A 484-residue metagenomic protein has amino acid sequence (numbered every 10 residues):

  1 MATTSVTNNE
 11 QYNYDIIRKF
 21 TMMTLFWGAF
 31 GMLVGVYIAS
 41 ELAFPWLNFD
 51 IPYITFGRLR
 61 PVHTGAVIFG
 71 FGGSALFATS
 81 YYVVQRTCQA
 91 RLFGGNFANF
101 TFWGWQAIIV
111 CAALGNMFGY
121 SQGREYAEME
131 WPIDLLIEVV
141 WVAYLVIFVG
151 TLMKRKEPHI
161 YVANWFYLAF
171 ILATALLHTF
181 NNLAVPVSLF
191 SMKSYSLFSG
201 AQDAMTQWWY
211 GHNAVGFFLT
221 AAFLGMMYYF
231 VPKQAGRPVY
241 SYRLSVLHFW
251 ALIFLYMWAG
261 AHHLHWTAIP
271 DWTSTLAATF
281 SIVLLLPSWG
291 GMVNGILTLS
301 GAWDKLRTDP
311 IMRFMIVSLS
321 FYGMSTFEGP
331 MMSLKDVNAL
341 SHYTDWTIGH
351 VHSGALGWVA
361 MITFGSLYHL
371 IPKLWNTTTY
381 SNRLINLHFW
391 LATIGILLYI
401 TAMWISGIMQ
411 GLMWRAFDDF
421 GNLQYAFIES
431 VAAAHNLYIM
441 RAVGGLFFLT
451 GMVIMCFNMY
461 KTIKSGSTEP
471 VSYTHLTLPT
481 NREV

Functional and structural regions predicted by a protein language model:
V6-K19: Cytosolic juxtamembrane amphipathic/interface segments immediately preceding and feeding into a transmembrane helix
R18-W46, Y53-G119, P132-L152, N164-L189 (+7 more regions): Hydrophobic cores of alpha-helical transmembrane segments in multi-pass integral membrane proteins
Y120-E130, F190-A204: Inter-helical loop and helix-membrane interface segments of multi-pass membrane transporters/permeases
S121-E125, W266-W272: Membrane-interface helix caps and helix-loop-helix hairpins in membrane proteins
N338-T347: Flexible, glycine/threonine-enriched loop-and-boundary segments that flank and lead into catalytic domains of large
S465-Y473: Short, Lys/Arg-enriched, Gly/Pro-containing loop segments at transmembrane-helix junctions of multi-pass membrane
T474-T480: Conserved small/polar residues in nucleotide/adenosyl-binding loops
